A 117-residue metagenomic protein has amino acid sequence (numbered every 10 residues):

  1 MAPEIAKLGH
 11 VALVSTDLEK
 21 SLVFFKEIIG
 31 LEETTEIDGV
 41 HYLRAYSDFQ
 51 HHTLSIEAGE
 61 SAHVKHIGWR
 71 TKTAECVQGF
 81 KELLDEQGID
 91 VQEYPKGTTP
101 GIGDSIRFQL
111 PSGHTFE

Functional and structural regions predicted by a protein language model:
M1-E4: Basic/polar N-terminal segments that are highly enriched at the extreme N-terminus, encompassing both cleavable
K7-T16, E57-L83, D104-L110: Vicinal oxygen chelate
G9-Q50: Core segments of cupin and vicinal oxygen chelate
V23, E27, Q78-E82, E86: Replace "anionic and nucleotidyl ligands
T35-G39, A45-K72, Y94-P95: Conserved donor-binding loop and adjoining core beta-sheet/short helix segment in diverse acyl/aminoacyl transferases
K81-E117: Vicinal oxygen chelate
